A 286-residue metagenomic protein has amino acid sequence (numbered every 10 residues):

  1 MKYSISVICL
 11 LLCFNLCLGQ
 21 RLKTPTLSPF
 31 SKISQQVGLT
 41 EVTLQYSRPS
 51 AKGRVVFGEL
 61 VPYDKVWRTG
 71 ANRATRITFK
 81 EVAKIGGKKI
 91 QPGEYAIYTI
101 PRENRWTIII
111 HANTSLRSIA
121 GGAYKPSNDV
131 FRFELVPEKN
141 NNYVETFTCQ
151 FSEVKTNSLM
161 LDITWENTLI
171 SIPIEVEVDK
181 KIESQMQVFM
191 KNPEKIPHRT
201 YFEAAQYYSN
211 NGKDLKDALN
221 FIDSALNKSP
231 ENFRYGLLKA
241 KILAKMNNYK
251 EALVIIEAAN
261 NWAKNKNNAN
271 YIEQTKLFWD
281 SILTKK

Functional and structural regions predicted by a protein language model:
M1-L22: Bacterial Sec-dependent N-terminal signal peptides
Q20-P25, N232, A258: N-terminal signal-anchor transmembrane helix
R21-G38: Short N-terminal segments immediately surrounding and downstream of signal-peptide cleavage
K23, E41-P92, T99-I196, S229-P230: Extended, well-structured beta-strand/loop surface patches that form recognition or cofactor-anchoring regions within
M186-L243, N248-E251, A259-W262: Alpha-helical adaptor scaffolds
E231-R234, A263-T275: Boundary/linker segments of alpha-helical solenoid repeat arrays
K245-I255, N265, F278-K286: Alpha-helical linker/edge segments of TPR/alpha-solenoid repeat scaffolds and analogous pre-/post-domain helices
